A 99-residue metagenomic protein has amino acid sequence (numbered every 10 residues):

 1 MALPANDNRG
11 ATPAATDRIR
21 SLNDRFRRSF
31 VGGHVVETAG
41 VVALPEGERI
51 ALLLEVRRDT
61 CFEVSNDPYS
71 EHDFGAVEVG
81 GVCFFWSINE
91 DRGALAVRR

Functional and structural regions predicted by a protein language model:
M1-L3: Eukaryotic low-complexity, non-globular regulatory regions
D7, D17-A76: Compact soluble domain cores
P13-A15: General N-terminal leader/first-domain-start detector
E71-R99: Short, compact, well-ordered microdomains
